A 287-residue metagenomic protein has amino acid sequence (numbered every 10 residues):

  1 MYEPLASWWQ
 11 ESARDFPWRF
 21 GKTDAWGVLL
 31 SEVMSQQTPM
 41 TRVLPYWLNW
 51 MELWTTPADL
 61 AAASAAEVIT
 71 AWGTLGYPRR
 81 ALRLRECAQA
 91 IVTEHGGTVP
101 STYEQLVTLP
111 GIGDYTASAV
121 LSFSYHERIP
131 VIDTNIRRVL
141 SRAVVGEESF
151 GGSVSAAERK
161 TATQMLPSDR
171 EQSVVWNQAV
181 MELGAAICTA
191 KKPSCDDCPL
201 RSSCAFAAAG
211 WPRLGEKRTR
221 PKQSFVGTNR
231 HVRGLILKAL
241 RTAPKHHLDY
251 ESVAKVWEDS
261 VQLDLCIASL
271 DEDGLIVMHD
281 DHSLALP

Functional and structural regions predicted by a protein language model:
E3-P4, W8-V226, R230-H231, R241 (+3 more regions): Catalytic cores of DNA base-excision repair glycosylases
R233-L237: Hydrophobic residues on short alpha-helical segments
W257-D271: Short amphipathic alpha-helical interaction segments
D271-L284: A short, conserved structural fragment
